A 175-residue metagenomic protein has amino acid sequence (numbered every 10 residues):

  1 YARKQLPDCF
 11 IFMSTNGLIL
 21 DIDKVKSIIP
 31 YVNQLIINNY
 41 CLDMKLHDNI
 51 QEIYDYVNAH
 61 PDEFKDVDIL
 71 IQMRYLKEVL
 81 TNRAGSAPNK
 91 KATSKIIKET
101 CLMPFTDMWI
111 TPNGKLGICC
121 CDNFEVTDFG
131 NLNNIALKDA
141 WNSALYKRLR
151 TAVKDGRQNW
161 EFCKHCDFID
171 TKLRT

Functional and structural regions predicted by a protein language model:
Y1-K4: Aromatic-lined substrate-binding rim segments of carbohydrate-active enzymes
P7-L20, V32-V57, F64-R74: Core AdoMet radical
D21-I28: Distinct, well-ordered alpha-helical segments
Y54-A92, C121-L173: C-terminal accessory region of radical SAM enzymes
L102-P104: Short, small/polar residue-rich loop motifs at catalytic or cofactor-binding pockets
I110-T111: Short, acidic, Ser/Thr-enriched surface-loop or helix-capping motifs
